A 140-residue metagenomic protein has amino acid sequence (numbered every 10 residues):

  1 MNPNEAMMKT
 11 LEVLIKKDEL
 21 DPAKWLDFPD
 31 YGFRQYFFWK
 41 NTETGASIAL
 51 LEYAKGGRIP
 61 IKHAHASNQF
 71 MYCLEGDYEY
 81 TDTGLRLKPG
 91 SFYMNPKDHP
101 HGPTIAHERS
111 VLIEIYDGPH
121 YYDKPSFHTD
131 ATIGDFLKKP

Functional and structural regions predicted by a protein language model:
M1-G45, H128-I133, L137-P140: A short, N-terminal "cap"/entry segment at the start of jelly-roll beta-barrel domains of the cupin/DSBH fold
Q35-F37, I48-E52, F70, F92-M94: Conserved hydrophobic/aromatic beta-strand scaffold that supports enzyme active sites
A49-L51, I59-H65, D82-G84, P103-I105: Short histidine-centered beta-strand/loop micro-motifs that create catalytic or ligand/metal-coordination sites
A54-G56, D117: Solvent-exposed residues in well-ordered beta-strands and their adjoining turns, especially edge/terminal strands
K55, A64-E79: Glycine- and acidic-residue-biased ligand/ion/polar-headgroup-sensing regions
R58-I59, G76-Y80, F92, H120: Short beta-strand segments in beta-sandwich/barrel cores
T81-P100: Short acidic-glycine-tyrosine-enriched beta hairpin
E108-P140: Double-stranded beta-helix
